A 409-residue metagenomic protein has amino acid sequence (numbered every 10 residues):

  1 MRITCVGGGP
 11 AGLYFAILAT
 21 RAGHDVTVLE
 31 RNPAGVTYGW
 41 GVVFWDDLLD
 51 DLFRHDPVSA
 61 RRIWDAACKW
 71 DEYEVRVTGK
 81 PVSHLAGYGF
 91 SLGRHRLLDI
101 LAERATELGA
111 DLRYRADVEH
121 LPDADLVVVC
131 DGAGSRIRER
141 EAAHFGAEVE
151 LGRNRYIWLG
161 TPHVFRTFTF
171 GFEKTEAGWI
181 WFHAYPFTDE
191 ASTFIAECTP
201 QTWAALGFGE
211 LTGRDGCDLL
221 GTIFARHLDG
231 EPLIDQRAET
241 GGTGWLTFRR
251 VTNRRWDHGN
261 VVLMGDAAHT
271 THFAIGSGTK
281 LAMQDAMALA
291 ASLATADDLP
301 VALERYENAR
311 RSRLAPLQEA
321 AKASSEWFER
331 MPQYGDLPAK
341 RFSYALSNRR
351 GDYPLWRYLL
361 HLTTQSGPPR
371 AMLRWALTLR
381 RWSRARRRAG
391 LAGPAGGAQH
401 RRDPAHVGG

Functional and structural regions predicted by a protein language model:
M1, R21, A291-G409: C-terminal helical "tail/cap" subdomain of flavin- and related membrane-associated enzymes
R2-D71, R76-V77, L85-R96, G278 (+1 more regions): Glycine-rich FAD cofactor-binding loop and adjacent beta-loop-alpha segment at the N-terminus of flavoprotein
I3, V26-T27, D125-V127, V262: Hydrophobic "anchor" residues on beta-strands that sit immediately upstream of conserved functional sites
G8-R21, V128-V129, G242-W327: Conserved mid-domain beta->alpha element of the FAD-binding
P33, G134, H269: Short, glycine/acidic-enriched loop or turn micro-motifs at the edges of active sites
D46-W158, T363-R388, G409: Conserved N-terminal helical subregion
A124-G244, F248: Conserved FAD-binding catalytic core of PHBH/FMO-like flavoproteins
